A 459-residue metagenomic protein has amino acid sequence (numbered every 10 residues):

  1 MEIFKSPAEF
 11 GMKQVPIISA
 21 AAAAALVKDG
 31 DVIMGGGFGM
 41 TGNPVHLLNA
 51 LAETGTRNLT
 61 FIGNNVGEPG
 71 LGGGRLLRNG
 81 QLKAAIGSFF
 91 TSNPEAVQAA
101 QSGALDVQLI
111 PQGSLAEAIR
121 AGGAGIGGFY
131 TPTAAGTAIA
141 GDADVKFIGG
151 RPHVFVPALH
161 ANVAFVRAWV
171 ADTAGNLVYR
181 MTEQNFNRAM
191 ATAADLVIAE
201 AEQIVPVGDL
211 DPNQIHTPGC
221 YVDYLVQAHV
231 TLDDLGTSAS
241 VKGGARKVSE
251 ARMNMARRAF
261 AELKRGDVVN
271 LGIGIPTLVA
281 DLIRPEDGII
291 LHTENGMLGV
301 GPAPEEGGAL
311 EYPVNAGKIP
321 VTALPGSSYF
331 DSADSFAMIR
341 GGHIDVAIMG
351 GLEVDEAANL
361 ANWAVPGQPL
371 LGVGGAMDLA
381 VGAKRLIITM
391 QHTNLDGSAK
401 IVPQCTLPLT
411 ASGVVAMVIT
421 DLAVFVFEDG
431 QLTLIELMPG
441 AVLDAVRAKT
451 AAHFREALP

Functional and structural regions predicted by a protein language model:
E2-K5, G11-A25, G39-E53, T60 (+3 more regions): Conserved phosphate- and dinucleotide-binding cores of soluble alpha/beta proteins, encompassing both enzyme active
S19, A23, A251-A261: A short, well-structured juxtamembrane/interface segment
A24-V27, F260-L263, I283-R284, I339: Generic helix-packing signal
V32-G36, I62: Short glycine-rich or small-residue beta-strand-to-loop segments that form or flank ligand, phosphate, metal/Fe-S
I33-M34, G42-L48, E53-T54, A256 (+2 more regions): N-terminal low-complexity or amphipathic/hydrophobic leaders
G39, K247, A251, V268-I275 (+1 more regions): Short, contiguous, pocket-lining structural segments that sit at or immediately flank catalytic/ligand-binding sites
V66: Active-site catalytic microenvironments in core metabolic enzymes, especially phosphate/sugar-handling
